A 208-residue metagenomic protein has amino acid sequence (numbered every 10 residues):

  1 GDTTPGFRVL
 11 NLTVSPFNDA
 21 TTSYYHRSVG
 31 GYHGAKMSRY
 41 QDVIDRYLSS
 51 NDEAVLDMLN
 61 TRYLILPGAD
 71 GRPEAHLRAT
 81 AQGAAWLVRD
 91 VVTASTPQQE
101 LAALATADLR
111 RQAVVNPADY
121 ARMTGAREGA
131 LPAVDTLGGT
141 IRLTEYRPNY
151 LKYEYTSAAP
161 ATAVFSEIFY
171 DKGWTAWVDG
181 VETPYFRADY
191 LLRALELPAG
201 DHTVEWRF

Functional and structural regions predicted by a protein language model:
G1-L59, L77-L131, D171, V181-E182: Extracytoplasmic/lumenal acceptor-recognition loop(s) of multi-pass membrane glycoenzymes
T13-V14, L66-D70: Short, flexible beta-strand-to-coil junctions
S50-N51, R62, G71, N116-F208: Active-site-proximal, structured, solvent-exposed surfaces of multi-pass membrane proteins that position macromolecular
M58, R62-P67: A short, hydrophobic beta-strand-centered structural micro-motif
E74: Catalytic nucleophile-His microenvironment captured as a short glycine-rich beta-strand/loop that brackets
